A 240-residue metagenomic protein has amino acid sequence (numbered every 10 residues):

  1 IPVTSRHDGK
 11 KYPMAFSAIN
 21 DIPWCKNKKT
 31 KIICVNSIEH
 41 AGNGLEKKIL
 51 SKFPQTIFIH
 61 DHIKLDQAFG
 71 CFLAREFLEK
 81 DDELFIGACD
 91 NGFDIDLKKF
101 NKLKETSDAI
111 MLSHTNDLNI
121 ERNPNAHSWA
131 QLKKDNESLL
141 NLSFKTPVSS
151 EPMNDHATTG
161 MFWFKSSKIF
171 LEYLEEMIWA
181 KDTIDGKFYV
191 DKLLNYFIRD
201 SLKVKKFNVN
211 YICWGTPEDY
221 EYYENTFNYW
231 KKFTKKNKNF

Functional and structural regions predicted by a protein language model:
I1: N-terminal nucleotide-binding beta1-loop-alpha1 segment
S5-I86: Conserved N-terminal catalytic core of the sugar/cofactor nucleotidyltransferase
S17, L73, K99, K192-L193 (+1 more regions): Alpha-helical elements of Rossmann-like donor-binding domains used by nucleotide-donor carbohydrate transfer enzymes
V35-S37, I59-D61, L112, K145 (+1 more regions): Conserved beta-strand termini and adjacent loop/short-helix elements that scaffold enzyme active sites in alpha/beta
I63-A68, D117-I120, Y211-W214: A short acidic, often aromatic-flanked loop/helix-cap motif at beta-alpha or helix-coil junctions that lines enzyme
A88-G92: The conserved acidic donor/metal-binding loop of glycosyltransferases
F93-M177: Conserved core of the sugar-phosphate nucleotidyltransferase
M153-F240: Conserved alpha/beta core of the MobA/IspD/sugar-nucleotide pyrophosphorylase nucleotidyltransferase superfamily
